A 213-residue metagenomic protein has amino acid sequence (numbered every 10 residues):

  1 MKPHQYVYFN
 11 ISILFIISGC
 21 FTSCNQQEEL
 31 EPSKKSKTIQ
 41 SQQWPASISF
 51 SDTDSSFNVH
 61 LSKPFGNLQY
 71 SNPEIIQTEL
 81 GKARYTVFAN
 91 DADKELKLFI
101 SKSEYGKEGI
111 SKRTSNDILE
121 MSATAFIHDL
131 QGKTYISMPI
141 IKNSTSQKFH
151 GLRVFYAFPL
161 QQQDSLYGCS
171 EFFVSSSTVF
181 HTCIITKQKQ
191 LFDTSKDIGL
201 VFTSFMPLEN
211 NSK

Functional and structural regions predicted by a protein language model:
M1-T22: Sec-dependent bacterial lipoprotein signal peptides
F21-A92, Y135-I136, D164, I184-K213: N-terminal targeting sequences that direct proteins away from the cytosol to non-cytosolic compartments
D54-S56, K148, Q162-Q163, S177: Residue-level detection of beta-strand-connecting loop/turn positions
I76-C169: Conserved polar/disulfide-associated segments of primarily extracytoplasmic proteins
L98-K102, S177-K187: Short, well-ordered beta-strand elements
